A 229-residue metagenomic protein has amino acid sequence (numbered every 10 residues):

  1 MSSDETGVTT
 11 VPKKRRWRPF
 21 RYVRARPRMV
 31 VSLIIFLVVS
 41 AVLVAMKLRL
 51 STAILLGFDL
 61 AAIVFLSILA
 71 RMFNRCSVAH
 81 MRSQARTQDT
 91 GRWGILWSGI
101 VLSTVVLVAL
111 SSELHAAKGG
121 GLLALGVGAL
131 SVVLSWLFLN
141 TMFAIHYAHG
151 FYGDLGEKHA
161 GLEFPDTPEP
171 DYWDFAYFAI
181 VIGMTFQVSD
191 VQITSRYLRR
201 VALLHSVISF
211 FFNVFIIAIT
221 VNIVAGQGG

Functional and structural regions predicted by a protein language model:
Y22-A45, T104: The first (N-terminal) embedded transmembrane alpha-helix
A41-A53, S112-V127, V224-G229: Helix-coil boundary and interhelical linker segments in multi-pass alpha-helical membrane proteins
R49-S67: Loop-to-helix transition at the N-terminal end of transmembrane alpha-helices
M81-G99: Juxtamembrane helix-capping/reentrant segments at transmembrane boundaries
L102-L125, I180-R196: Alpha-helical transmembrane segments and their membrane-interface junctions in multi-pass membrane proteins
V133-E157: Transmembrane alpha-helix/helix-exit interface in multi-pass inner-membrane proteins
F151-S195: Membrane-proximal soluble regions of multi-pass membrane proteins
D174, F178-V181, V191-G229: Pore domain of cation channels
